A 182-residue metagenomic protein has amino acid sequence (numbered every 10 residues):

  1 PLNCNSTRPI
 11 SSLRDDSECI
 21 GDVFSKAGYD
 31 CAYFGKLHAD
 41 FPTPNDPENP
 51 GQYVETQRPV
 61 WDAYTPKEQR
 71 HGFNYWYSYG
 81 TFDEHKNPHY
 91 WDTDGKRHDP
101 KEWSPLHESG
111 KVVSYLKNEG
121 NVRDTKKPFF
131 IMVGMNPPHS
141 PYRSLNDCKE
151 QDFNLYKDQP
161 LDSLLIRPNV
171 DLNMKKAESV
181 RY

Functional and structural regions predicted by a protein language model:
P1-G35, A39-E48, P88: Active-site segment of extracytoplasmic enzymes that catalyze sulfate/phosphate-ester chemistry
S6-S12, R58-W61, S163, Y182: A short acidic, glycine-rich active-site loop that binds or catalyzes chemistry on phosphate/adenosine moieties
P9-E18, R97-E108, E178-Y182: A short beta-strand-to-alpha-helix junction
C19, Y75, H107, K111-S114: Alpha-helical elements of Rossmann-like donor-binding domains used by nucleotide-donor carbohydrate transfer enzymes
A27-A32, H71-N74, T125-I131: Loop/turn elements at helix/coil->beta-strand transitions in domains of secreted/extracellular proteins
T43-F73, P137-I166: Aromatic- and acidic-residue-enriched segments that line the glycan-binding/catalytic groove of carbohydrate-active
G80-E102, V113-Y182: Active-site-proximal cap/lid insertion segments
